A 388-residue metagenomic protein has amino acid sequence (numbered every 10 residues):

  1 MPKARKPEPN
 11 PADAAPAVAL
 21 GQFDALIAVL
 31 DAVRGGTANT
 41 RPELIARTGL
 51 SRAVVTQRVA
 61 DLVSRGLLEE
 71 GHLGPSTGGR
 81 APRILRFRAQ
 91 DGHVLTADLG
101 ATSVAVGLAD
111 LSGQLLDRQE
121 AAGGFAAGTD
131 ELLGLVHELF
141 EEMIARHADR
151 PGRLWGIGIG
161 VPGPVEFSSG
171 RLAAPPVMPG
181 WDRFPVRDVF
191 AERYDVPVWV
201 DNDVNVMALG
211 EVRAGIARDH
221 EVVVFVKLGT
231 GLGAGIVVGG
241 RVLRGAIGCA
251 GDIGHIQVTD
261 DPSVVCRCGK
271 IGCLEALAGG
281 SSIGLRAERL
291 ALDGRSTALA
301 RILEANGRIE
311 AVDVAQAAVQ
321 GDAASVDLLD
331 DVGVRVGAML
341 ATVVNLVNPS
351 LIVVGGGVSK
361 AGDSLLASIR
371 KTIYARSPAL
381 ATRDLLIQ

Functional and structural regions predicted by a protein language model:
M1-L73, T77-R153, Y194, A214 (+2 more regions): ATP-binding/phosphotransfer module of carbohydrate and carboxylate kinases, centering on a glycine-rich
A97, L111, R153-L285, R289: Phosphate-binding/catalytic loop of phosphoryl-transfer enzymes
